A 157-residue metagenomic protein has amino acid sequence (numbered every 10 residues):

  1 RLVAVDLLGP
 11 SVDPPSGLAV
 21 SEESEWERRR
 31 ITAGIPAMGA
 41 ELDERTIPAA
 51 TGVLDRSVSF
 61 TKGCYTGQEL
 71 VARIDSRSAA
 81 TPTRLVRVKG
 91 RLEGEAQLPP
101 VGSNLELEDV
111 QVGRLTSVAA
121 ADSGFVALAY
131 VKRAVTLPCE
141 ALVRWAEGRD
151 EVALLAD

Functional and structural regions predicted by a protein language model:
R1-A37: Acidic, low-complexity central loop/insert segments
R1-A4, S11, E41, G148-E151 (+1 more regions): Proteins with a high burden of low-complexity, intrinsically disordered sequence enriched in S/T/G/P/A and R, requiring
A4-V5, R28, A40, T61-G63 (+1 more regions): Conserved active-site beta-strand-loop modules that form the wall/rim of enzyme catalytic pockets and either contain
V5, P14-A19, E41-E44, S76 (+1 more regions): A short secondary-structure junction signal
V20-S21, S57-T61: Short, surface-exposed loop/turn motifs that are enriched in glycine and acidic residues and include a nearby proline
R29-V53: Short, conserved active-site entrance elements at the starts or edges of catalytic domains
T46, G52-V58, T66-Q68, A72-D157: Glycine-rich, small/acidic residue-mixed loop/short-helix segments
